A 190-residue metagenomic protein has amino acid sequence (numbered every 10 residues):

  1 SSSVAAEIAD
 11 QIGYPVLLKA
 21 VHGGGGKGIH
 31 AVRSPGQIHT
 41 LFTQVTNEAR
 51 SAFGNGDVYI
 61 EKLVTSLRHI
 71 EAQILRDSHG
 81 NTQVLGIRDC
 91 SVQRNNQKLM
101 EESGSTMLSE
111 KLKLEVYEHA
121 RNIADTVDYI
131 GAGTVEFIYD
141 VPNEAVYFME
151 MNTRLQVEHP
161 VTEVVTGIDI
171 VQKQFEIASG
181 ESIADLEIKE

Functional and structural regions predicted by a protein language model:
V4-Q11: Gly/Ser/Thr-enriched, mixed-charge loops and adjacent short helices that form phosphate/oxyanion-binding elements
P15, A20, G25, V32-E190: ATP-dependent carboxylate activation and anion-phosphoryl transfer catalytic cores that bind Mg-ATP to form
